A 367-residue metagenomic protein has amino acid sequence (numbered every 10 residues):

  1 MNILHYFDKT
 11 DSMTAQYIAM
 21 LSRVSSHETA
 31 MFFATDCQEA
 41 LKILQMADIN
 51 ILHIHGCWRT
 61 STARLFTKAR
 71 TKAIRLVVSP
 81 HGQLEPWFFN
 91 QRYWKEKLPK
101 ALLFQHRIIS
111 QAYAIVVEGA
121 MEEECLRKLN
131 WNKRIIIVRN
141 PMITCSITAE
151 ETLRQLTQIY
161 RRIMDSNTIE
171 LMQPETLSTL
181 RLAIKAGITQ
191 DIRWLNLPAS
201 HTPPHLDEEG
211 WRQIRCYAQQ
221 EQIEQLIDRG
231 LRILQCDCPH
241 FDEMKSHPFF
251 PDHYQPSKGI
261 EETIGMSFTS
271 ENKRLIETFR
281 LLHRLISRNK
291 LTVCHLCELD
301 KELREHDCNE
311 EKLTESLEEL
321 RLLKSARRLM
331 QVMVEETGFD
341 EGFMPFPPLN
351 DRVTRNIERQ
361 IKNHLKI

Functional and structural regions predicted by a protein language model:
M1-Q38, A47, A149-R154: N-terminal subdomain of nucleotide-sugar transferases
I3, I51, A69-P86, V116: Active-site proximal beta-strand in glycosyltransferases
K42-T62, R75-V77, N289: Short N-terminal targeting/anchoring amphipathic segment
L98-A114: Membrane-proximal helix-turn-helix segments that form the acceptor-binding/catalytic region of lipid-linked
S110-R134: A short, active-site helix/loop in glycosyltransferases that binds the activated sugar's phosphate group
E122, V138-I147, L299: Short beta-strand->alpha-helix junction loop in the catalytic core of nucleotide-activated group-transfer enzymes
M142, T148-E170: C-terminal alpha-helical cap of glycosyltransferases
D165-I367: Conserved NTP-donor binding/palm subdomain of two-metal-ion nucleotidyltransferases/polymerases, i.e., the charged
